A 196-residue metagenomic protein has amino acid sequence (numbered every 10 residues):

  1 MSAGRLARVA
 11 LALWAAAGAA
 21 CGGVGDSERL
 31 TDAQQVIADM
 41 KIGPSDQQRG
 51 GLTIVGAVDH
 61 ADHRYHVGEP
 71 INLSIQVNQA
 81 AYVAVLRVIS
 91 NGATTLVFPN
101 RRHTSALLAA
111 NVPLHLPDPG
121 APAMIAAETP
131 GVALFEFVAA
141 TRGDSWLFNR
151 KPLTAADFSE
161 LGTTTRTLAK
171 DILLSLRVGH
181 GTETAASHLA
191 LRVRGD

Functional and structural regions predicted by a protein language model:
M1-A10: Bacterial N-terminal signal peptides that target proteins for export
V9-A12, K170: General helical structural elements
L13-G22: Hydrophobic h-region of N-terminal signal peptides that target proteins for export in Gram-negative bacteria
C21-D196: Secretory-pathway glycoprotein ectodomains that are cysteine- and/or Ser/Thr/Pro-rich
